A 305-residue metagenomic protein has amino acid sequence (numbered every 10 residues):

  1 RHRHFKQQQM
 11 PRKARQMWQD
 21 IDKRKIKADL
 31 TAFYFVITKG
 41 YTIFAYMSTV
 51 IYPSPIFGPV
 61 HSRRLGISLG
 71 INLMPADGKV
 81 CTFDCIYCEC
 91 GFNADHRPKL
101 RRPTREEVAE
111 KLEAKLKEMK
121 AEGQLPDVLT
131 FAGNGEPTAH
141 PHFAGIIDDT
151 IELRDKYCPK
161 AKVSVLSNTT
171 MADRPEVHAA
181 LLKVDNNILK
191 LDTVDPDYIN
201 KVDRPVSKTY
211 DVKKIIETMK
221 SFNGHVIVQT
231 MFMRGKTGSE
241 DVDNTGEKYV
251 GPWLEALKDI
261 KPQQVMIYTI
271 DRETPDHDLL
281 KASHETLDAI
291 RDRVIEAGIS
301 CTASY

Functional and structural regions predicted by a protein language model:
R1-R3, R12-R15, R24: Basic polycationic patches enriched in arginine
T38-R64, K117, R234-Y305: Auxiliary Fe-S-binding modules of radical SAM enzymes
R64-E107: Canonical Radical SAM [4Fe-4S] cluster-binding loop centered on the CxxxCxxC motif and its immediate flanking residues
F92-V128, G145: Conserved alpha-helical substructure of the radical SAM core
T130-E136, N168: Glycine-rich beta-strand-to-loop/alpha-helix junction loops that act as flexible
A139-L280: Conserved AdoMet/S-adenosylmethionine-binding subsite of the radical SAM
